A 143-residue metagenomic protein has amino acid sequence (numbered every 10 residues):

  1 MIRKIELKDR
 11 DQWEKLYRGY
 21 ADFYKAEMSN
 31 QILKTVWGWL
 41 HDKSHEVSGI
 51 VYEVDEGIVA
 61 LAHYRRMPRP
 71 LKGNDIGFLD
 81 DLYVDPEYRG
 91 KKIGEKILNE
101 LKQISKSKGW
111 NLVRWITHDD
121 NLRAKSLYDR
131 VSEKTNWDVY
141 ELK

Functional and structural regions predicted by a protein language model:
M1-K15: A short beta-loop-alpha structural element at the N-terminal edge of CoA-dependent acyl/N-acetyltransferase catalytic
Y17-W39: Conserved GNAT-fold acetyl-CoA-binding loop/helix
L40-V51, F78: A short helix-loop-beta-strand connector motif used in the catalytic cores of GNAT acetyltransferases and, in some
V51, G57-R66: Conserved beta-strand in the GNAT
P68-L79, R89, T135-N136: A conserved beta-turn-beta hairpin within the catalytic core of GNAT-like acetyltransferases that forms part
Y88, K92-E100: Conserved acetyl-CoA pyrophosphate-binding loop and the N-cap/start of the following alpha-helix in GNAT-like
E95, D119-W137, L142: Conserved active-site alpha-helix within GNAT-family acetyltransferase domains
S105-T117: Conserved GNAT acetyl-CoA-binding A-motif
